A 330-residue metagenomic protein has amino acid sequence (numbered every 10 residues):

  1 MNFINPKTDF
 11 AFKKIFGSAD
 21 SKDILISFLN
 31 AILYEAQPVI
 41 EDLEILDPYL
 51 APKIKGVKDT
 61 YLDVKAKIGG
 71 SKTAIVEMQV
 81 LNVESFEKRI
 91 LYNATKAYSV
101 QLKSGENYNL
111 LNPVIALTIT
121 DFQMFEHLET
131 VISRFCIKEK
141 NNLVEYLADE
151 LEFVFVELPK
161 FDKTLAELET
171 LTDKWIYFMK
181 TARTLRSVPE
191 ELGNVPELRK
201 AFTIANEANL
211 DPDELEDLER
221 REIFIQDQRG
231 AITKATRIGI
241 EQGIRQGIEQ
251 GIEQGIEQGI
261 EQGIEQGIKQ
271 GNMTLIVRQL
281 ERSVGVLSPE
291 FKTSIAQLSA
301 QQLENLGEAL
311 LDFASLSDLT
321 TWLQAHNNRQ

Functional and structural regions predicted by a protein language model:
M1-Q330: Elongated, amphipathic alpha-helical interaction scaffolds
